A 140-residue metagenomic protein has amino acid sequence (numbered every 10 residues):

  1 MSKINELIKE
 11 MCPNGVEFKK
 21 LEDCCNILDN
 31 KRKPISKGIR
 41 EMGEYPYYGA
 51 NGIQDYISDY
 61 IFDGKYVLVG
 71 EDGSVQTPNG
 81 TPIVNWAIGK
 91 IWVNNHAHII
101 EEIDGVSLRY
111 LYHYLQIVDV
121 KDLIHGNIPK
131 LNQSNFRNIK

Functional and structural regions predicted by a protein language model:
M1-M11, R32-P34, K121-P129, Q133-K140: A cross-kingdom feature marking solvent-exposed beta-strand/loop segments within repeated, beta-rich binding/scaffold
S2, N26-I27, I91, P129: Intrinsic disorder/low-complexity signature
K3, I8-R32, G38-G49: Non-catalytic DNA-recognition/assembly elements of restriction-modification systems
E10, D29, M42, P78 (+2 more regions): A generic, residue-level signal for flexible/boundary positions that often mark functional hotspots
C24-I27, Y114, V118: Generic, well-ordered alpha-helical scaffold segments in large soluble proteins
G49-Q116, I124-F136: A short beta-sheet element
